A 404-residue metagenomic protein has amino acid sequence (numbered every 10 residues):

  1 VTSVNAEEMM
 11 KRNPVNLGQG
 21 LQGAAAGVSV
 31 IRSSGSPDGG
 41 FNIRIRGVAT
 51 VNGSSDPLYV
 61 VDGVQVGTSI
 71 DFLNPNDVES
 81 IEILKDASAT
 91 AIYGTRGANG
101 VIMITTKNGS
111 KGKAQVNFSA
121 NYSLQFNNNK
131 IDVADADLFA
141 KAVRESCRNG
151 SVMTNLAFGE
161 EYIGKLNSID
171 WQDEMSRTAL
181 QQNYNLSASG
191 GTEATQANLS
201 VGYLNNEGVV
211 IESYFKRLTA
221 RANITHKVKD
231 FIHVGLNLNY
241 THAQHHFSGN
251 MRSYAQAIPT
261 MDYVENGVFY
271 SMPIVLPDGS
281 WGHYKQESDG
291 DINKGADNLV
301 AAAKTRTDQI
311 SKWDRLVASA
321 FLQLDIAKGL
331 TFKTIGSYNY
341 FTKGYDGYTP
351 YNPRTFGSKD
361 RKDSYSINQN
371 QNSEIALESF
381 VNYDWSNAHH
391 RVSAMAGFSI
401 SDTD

Functional and structural regions predicted by a protein language model:
V1-A222, H226-T241, S253, A301 (+1 more regions): Short, small/polar-rich motifs associated with maturation and membrane association, primarily at protein termini
S110-S168, G208-V210, T219, N223-R315 (+1 more regions): Surface-exposed loop/interface segments of Gram-negative outer-membrane beta-barrel transport/assembly proteins
L330: An active-site-proximal structural segment forming one wall of the substrate-binding cleft that immediately precedes
